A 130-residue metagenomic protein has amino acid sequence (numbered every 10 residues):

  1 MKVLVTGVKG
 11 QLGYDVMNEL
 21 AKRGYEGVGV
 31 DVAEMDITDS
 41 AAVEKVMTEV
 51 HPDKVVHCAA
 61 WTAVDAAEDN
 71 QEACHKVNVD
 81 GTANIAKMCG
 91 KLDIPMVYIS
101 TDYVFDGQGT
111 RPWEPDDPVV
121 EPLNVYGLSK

Functional and structural regions predicted by a protein language model:
K2, E26, H51-D53, P95: Structural signature of beta-strand start/N-cap positions in the alpha/beta core of ABC transporter nucleotide-binding
K2-K22: N-terminal Rossmann NAD(P)H-binding glycine-rich loop of SDR-like oxidoreductase domains
T6, V30, V55-A59, M96-T101: SDR active-site strand-loop-helix element
A21-K45: Adenosine-cofactor binding site in Rossmann-like domains, unifying the SAM/SAH pocket of S-adenosylmethionine-dependent
R23, V50, M88-L92: Helix C-cap/helix->beta junction micro-motif
S40-V77: NAD(P)H-binding glycine-rich loop region in Rossmannoid oxidoreductase-like domains and their noncatalytic homologs
V55, D69-V97: NAD(P)-cofactor binding segment of oxidoreductase domains
K76-N84, K91, V104-K130: Catalytic helix-loop patch of NAD(P)-dependent Rossmann-fold dehydrogenases
